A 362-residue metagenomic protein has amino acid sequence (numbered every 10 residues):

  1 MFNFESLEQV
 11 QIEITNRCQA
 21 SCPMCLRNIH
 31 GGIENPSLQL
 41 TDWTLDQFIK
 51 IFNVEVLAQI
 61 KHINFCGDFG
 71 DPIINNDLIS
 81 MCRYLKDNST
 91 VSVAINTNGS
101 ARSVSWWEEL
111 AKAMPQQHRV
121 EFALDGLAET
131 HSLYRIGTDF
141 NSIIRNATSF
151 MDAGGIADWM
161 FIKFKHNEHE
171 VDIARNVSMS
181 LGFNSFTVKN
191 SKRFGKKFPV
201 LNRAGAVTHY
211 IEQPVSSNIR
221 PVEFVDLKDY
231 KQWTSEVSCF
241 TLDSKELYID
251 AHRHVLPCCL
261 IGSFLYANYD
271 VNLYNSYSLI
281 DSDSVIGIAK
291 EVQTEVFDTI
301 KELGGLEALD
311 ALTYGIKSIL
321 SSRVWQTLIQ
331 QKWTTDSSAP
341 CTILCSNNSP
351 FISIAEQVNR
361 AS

Functional and structural regions predicted by a protein language model:
M1-R119, L133, G137-N141, R145 (+1 more regions): Conserved alpha-helical substructure of the radical SAM core
N3-S6, L320-L328: Short Cys/His-rich Zn2+-coordinating modules
E5, E13, N28, I33-D46 (+6 more regions): Radical SAM enzyme [4Fe-4S]-AdoMet core and its adjacent flexible, acidic and glycine-rich loops/tails across
C18, C22-C25, C239, C258-C259 (+1 more regions): Short cysteine clusters
C22, R253, R323-V324: Short leucine-rich amphipathic alpha-helical surface patches
T90, G155-I156, W325, P350: Generic structural signal for secondary-structure transition and capping sites
R323-P340: Immediate flanking context of iron-sulfur cluster ligation sites
T335-I352: Terminal-tail/helix-coil boundary detector
